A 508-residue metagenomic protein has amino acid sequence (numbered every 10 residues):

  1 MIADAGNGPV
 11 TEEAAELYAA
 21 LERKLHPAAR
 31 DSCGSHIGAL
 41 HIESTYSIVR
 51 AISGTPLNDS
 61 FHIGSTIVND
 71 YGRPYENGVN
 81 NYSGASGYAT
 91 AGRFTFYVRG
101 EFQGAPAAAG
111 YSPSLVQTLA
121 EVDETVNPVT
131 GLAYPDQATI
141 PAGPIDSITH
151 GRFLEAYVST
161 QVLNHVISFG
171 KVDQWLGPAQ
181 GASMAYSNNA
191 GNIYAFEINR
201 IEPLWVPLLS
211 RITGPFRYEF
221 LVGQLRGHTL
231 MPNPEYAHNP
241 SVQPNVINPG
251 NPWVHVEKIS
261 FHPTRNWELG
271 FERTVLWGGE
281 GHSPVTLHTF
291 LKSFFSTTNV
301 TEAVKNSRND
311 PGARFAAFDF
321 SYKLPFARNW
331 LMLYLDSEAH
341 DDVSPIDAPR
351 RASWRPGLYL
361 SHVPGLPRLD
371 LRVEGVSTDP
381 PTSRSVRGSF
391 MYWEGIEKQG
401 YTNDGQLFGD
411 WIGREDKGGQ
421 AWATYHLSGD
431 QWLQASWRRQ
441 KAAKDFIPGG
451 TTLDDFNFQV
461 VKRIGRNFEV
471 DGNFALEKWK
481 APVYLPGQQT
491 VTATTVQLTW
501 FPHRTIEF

Functional and structural regions predicted by a protein language model:
M1-R93, G100, A107-A108, F508: N-terminal periplasmic/intermembrane-space "pro-region" immediately following the signal or transit peptide
G8-T11, A89-R93, Q161-N164, E202-Y218 (+6 more regions): Short loop/turn motifs that connect adjacent beta-strands in outer-membrane beta-barrel proteins
L40-D59, V98-F102, T160, I167-D173 (+7 more regions): Transmembrane beta-barrel strands of outer-membrane/channel proteins
L57-N69, E121-T149, V172-S260, G270 (+2 more regions): Surface-exposed coil loops of outer-membrane beta-barrel proteins
V68-Y71, A105-A107, I140-P141, H165 (+10 more regions): Sequence/structural signature of outer-membrane beta-barrel proteins
G78-S83, H150-A156, Q161, N189-Y194 (+7 more regions): Residues that define the transmembrane beta-barrel architecture of outer-membrane proteins
A109-P113, A179-A185, L209-R211, H228-H238 (+5 more regions): Outer-membrane beta-barrel translocator domains and adjoining extracellular loop/strand segments of Gram-negative
T301-F508: Outer-membrane beta-barrel pore domains
